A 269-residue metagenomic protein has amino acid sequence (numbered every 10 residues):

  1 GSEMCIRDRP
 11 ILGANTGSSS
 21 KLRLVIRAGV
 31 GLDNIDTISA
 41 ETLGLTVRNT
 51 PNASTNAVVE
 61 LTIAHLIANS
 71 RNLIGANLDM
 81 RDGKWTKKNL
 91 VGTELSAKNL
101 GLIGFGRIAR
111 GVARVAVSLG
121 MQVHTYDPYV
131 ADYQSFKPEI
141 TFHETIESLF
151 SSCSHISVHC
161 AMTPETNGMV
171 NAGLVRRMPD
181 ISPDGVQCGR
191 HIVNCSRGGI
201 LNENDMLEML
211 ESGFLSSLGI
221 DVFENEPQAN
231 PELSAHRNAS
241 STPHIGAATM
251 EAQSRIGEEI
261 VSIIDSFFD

Functional and structural regions predicted by a protein language model:
G1-I6: Short, small-residue-biased leader/transition segments that mark boundaries at the very start of proteins
R7-N77, K88-T93: Phosphate/diphosphate ligand-binding glycine-rich loop within oxidoreductases
P10-G13, V130-E232: Rossmann-like adenosine-cofactor binding region
L22, S96-N99, A172, C188-G189: Phosphate-coordination loops involved in phosphoryl transfer and adenosine-cofactor binding
E41-T42, R48-L61, V91, R176 (+1 more regions): C-terminal helix-to-coil terminal segments
A76-G111, P138-E139: Glycine-rich NAD(P)-binding loop of Rossmann-like domains
A116: Aromatic pocket-lining residues of Rossmann-like dinucleotide-binding sites
D127: Conserved acidic E/D residue at the C-terminus of a beta-strand in Rossmann-like folds
